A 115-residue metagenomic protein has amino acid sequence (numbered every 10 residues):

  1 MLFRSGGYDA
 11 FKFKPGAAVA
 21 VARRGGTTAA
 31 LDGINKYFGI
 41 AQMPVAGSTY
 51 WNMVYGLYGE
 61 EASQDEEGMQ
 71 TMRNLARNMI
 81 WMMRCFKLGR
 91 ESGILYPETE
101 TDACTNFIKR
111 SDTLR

Functional and structural regions predicted by a protein language model:
M1-Y50: Helix-loop-strand module that forms the ligand-binding subsite of alpha/beta enzymes
P44-R115: Glycine-rich phosphate/pyrophosphate-binding loop and the adjoining helix
